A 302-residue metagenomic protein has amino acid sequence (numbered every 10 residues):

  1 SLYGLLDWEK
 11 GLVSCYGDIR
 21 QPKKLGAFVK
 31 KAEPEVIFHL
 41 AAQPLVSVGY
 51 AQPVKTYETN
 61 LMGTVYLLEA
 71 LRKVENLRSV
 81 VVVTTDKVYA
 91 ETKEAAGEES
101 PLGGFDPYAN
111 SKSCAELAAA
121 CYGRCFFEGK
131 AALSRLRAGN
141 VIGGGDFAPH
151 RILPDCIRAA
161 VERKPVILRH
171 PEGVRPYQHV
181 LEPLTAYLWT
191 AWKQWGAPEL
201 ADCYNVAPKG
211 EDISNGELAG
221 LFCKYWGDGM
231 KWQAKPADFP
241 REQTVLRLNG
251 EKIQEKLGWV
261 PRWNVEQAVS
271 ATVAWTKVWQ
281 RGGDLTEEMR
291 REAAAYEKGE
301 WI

Functional and structural regions predicted by a protein language model:
S1-A138, Y296: N-terminal Rossmann-like NAD(P)+-binding domain of SDR-like oxidoreductases, especially those catalyzing
D7-K10, F126-A131, C156-L168, G196-A197 (+1 more regions): A short C-terminal helix-loop "cap" of Rossmann-like NAD(P)-dependent dehydrogenase/epimerase domains
F105-Y108, A138-H150, H170-E182, P208-E211: Glycine-rich "substrate-gating" loop/helix at the edge of Rossmann-like oxidoreductase active sites
C114, A118-Y122, C156, L218 (+1 more regions): Hydrophobic alpha-helix immediately C-terminal to the catalytic Tyr-X-X-X-Lys motif of short-chain
P154-V166, Y177-Y204, K224: Alpha-helical substrate-binding/gating segment
V180, Y187, C203, G216 (+2 more regions): Conserved C-terminal active-site "lid" loop/helix of NAD(P)H-dependent oxidoreductases that clamps the redox cofactor
A201-N205, G216-A219, G227-V245, E288-A293 (+1 more regions): C-terminal "lid/loop" region of Rossmann-like NAD(P)-dependent oxidoreductases
V265-I302: Amphipathic terminal alpha-helices
